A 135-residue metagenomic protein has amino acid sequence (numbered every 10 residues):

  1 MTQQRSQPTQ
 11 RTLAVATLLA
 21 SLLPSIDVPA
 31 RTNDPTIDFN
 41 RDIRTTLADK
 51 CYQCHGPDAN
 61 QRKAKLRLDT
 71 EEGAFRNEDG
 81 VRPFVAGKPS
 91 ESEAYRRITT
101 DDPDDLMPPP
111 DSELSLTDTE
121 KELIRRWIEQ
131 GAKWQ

Functional and structural regions predicted by a protein language model:
T2, I26-Q135: Aromatic- and Gly/Pro-enriched helix-to-coil junctions and flexible linker segments
T2-V15: Bacterial N-terminal signal peptides that target proteins for export
A14-P24: Bacterial N-terminal signal peptides
